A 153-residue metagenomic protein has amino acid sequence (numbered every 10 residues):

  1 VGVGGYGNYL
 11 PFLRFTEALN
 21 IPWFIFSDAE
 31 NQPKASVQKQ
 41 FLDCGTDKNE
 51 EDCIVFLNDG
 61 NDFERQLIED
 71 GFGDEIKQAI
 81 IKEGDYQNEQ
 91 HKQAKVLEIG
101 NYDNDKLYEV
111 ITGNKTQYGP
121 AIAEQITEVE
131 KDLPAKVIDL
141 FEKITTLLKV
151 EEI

Functional and structural regions predicted by a protein language model:
V1-I153: Acidic, divalent-metal-binding catalytic cores of TOPRIM and closely related two-metal-ion phosphodiester/pyrophosphate
